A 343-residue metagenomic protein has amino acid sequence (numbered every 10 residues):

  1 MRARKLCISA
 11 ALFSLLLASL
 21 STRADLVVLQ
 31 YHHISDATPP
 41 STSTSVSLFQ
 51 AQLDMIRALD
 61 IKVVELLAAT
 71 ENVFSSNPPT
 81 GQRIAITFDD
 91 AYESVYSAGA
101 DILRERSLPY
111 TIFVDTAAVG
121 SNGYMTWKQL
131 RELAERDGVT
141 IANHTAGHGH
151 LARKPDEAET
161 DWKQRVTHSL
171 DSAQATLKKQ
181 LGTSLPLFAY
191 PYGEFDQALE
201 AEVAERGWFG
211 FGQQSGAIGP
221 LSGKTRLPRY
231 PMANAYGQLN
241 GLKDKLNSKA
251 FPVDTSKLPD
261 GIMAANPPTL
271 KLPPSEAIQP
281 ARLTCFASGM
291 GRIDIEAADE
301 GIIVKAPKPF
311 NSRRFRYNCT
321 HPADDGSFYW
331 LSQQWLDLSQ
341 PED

Functional and structural regions predicted by a protein language model:
M1-A10: Bacterial N-terminal signal peptides that target proteins for export
S9-S19: Bacterial N-terminal signal peptides
T22-I84, S248-S256, D325-D343: N-terminal pre-catalytic segment of deacetylase/amide-hydrolase enzymes
L26-P39, L59, T80-I84, Y92-S94 (+2 more regions): Metal-dependent polysaccharide deacetylase catalytic core of the NodB/CE4 family, i.e., the active-site-bearing domain
F113-A118, H150, S184, E194-G241 (+1 more regions): His/Asp/Glu-enriched short active-site or ligand-binding loop at hydrolase and phosphoryl-transfer sites
P252-D343: Beta-strand-enriched, solvent-exposed domains that form extended recognition/catalytic surfaces
